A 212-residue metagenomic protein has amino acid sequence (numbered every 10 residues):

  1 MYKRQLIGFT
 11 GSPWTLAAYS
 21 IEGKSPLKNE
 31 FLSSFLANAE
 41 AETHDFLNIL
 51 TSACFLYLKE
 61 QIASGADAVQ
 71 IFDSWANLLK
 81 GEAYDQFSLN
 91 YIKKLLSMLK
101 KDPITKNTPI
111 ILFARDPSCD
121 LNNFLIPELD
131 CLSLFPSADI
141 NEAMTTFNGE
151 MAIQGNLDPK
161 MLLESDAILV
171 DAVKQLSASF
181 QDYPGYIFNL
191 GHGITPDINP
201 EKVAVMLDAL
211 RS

Functional and structural regions predicted by a protein language model:
K3-S212: Active-site loop segments of alpha/beta catalytic cores
